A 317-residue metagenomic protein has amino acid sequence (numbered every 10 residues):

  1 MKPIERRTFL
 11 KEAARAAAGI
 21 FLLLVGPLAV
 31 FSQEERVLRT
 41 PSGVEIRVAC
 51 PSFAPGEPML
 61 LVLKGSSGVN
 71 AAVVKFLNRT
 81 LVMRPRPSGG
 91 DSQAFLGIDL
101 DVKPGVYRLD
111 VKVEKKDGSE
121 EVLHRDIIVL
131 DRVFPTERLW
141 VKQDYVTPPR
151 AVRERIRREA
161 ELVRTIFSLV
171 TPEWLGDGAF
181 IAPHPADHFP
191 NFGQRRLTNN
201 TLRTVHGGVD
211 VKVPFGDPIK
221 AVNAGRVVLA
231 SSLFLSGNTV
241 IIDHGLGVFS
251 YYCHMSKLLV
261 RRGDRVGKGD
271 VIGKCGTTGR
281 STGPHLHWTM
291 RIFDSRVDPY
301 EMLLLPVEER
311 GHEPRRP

Functional and structural regions predicted by a protein language model:
K2-I20: N-terminal secretory signal peptides and thylakoid transit peptides that target proteins across membranes
G19, A29-V30, G193: Cleavable N-terminal signal peptides
Q33-R125, D131: Cationic-aromatic interfacial patches
E121-S236: Surface-exposed, glycine-biased beta-strand/turn segments
G207, V222-L259, P284-T289: Zn2+-dependent peptidoglycan hydrolase active-site motif and core
P218-V228, V260-C275: Short, well-structured beta-strand-loop connectors
N238-D243, D264-E313: Conserved, short, structured surface segments that act as functional micro-motifs
